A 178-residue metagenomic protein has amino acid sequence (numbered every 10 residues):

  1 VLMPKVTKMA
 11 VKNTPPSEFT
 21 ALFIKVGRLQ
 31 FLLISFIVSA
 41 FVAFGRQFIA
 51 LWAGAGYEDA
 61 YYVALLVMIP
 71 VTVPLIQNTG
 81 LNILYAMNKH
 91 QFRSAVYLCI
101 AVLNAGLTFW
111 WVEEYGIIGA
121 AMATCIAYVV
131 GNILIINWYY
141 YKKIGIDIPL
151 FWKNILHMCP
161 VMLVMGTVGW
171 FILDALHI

Functional and structural regions predicted by a protein language model:
V1-G27, L81-A86: Helix-loop junctions and terminal segments of transmembrane helices in multi-pass membrane transport/translocation
V1-K8, L29-L32, L66, P70 (+1 more regions): Transmembrane helical elements of multi-pass membrane transporters/channels
F19-I34, E58-L66, L84-V96, I100 (+1 more regions): Membrane-water interface at loop-to-transmembrane-helix junctions
R28-F36, I69, V73, P160-V168: Hydrophobic alpha-helical transmembrane segments of multipass membrane transporters and ion channels, focusing on
S39, Y62-V112, I117-K142: Short runs within selected transmembrane alpha-helices of multi-pass transporters and secretion channels
F41-T72, I144, H177: Interfacial segments at transmembrane-helix termini and the short loops linking adjacent helices
G45-I49, T108, V112, A120 (+1 more regions): Juxtamembrane/transmembrane-helix interface segments of polytopic membrane transporters
I100, K153-I178: Transmembrane alpha-helical segments of multi-pass transport proteins
